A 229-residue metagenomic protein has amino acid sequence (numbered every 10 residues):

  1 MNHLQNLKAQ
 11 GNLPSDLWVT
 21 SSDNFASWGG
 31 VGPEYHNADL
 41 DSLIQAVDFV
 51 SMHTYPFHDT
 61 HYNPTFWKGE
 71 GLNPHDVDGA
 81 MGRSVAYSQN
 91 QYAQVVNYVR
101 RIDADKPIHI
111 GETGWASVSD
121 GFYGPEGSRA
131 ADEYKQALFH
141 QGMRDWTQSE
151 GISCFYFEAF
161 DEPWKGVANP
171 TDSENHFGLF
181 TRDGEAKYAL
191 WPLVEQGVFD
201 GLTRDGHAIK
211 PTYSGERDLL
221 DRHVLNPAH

Functional and structural regions predicted by a protein language model:
M1-I110, A116-D120: Noncatalytic carbohydrate-binding groove/subsite architecture in carbohydrate-active enzymes
I108-E112, F155-E158: Short beta-strand segments at enzyme active-site cores
G121, P125-G142, W146-H229: Aromatic-rich peripheral "rim/lid" segments of glycoside hydrolase catalytic domains that contact and position glycan
